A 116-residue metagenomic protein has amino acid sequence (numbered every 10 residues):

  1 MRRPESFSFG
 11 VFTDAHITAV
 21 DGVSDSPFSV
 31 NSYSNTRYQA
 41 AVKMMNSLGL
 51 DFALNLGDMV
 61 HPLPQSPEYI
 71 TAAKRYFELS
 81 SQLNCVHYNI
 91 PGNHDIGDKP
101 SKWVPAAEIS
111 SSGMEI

Functional and structural regions predicted by a protein language model:
M1, S29, P64-I116: Extended active-site neighborhood of metal-dependent phosphoesterases/phosphodiesterases
M1-Y69: N-terminal active-site segment of His-dependent metallophosphoesterases
